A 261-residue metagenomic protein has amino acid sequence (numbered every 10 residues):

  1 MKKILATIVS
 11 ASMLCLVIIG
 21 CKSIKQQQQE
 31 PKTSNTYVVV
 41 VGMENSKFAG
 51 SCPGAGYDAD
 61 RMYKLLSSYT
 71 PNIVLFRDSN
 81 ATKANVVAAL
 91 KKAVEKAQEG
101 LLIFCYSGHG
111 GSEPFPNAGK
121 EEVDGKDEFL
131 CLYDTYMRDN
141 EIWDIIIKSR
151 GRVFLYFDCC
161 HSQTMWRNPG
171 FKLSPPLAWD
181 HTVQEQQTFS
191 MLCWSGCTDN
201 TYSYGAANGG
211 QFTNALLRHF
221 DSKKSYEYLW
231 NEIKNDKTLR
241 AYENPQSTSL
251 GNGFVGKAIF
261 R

Functional and structural regions predicted by a protein language model:
M1-V9: Bacterial N-terminal signal peptides that target proteins for export
M13, V17, C21-G119, G205-N208 (+2 more regions): Boundary/activation segment at the start of structured domains
N35, V87-S107, S112-R167, E227-N231: Caspase-like (clan CD) cysteine peptidase catalytic core
N35-T36, T70-P71, G151-R152, F189-M191: Short glycine-/polar-rich loops that comprise or flank the Walker A/P-loop and associated switch/sensor motifs
G42, V153-Q246: Active-site-proximal C-terminal subdomain of hydrolase catalytic domains
G56-Y63, K83, V87-K91, D127 (+5 more regions): Extracytoplasmic/secreted envelope proteins and their assembly/folding machinery, especially bacterial periplasmic
K64-P71, K91-Q98, I147, G151 (+2 more regions): Sec-exported extracytoplasmic/periplasmic mature domains
D78, L132, G196-T198: Active-site donor-binding loop signature of nucleotide-sugar glycosyltransferases
